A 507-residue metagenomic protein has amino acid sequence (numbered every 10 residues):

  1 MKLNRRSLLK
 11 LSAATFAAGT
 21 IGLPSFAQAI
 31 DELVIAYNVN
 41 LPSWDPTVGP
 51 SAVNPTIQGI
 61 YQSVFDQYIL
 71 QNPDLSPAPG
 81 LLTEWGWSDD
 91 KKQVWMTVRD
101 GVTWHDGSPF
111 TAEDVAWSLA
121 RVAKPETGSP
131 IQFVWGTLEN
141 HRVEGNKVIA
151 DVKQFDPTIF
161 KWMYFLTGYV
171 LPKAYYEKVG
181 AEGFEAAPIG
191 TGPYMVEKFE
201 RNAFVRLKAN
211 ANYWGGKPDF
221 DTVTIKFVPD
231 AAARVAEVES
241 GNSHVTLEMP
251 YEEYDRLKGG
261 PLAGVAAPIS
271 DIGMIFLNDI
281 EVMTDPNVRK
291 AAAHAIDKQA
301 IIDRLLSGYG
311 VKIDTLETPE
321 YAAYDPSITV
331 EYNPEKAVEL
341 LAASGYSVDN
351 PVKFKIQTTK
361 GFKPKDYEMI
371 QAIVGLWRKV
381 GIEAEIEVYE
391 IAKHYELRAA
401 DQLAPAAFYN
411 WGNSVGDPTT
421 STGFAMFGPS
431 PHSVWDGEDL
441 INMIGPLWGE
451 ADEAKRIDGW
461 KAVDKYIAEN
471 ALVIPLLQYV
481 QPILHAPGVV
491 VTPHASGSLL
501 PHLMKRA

Functional and structural regions predicted by a protein language model:
I35-A36, V245, G375-P429, G459: Periplasmic binding protein-like
Y37-D89, A120, I189: N-terminal lobe/hinge region of extracytoplasmic solute-binding protein
Q62, N72-S76, F165-P218, T222 (+3 more regions): Gly/Pro-rich hinge or "lid" segments in bacterial periplasmic/extracellular proteins
T97, Q132-Y175: Surface-exposed binding/hinge segments that line and control ligand-binding clefts or catalytic entry sites
K208-A209, K258, T284-G375, K379 (+4 more regions): Append "and occasionally in soluble cytosolic enzymes with long acidic Gly/Pro-rich linkers
N210-R256, E383: Ligand-site clamp/hinge motif
N287, E383-H394, T420-P487, A507: Extracytoplasmic/peripheral linker and loop segments enriched in polar/acidic and small residues with frequent Thr/Pro
I483-A507: Long beta-strand-rich cores associated with HINT superfamily self-processing modules
